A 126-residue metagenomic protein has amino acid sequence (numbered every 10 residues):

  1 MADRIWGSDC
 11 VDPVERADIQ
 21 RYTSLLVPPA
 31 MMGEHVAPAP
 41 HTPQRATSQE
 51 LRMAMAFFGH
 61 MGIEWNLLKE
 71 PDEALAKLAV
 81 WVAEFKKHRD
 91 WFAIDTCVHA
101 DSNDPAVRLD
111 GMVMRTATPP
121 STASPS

Functional and structural regions predicted by a protein language model:
M1-L68: Glycan-recognition surfaces
I5, L68, C97, N103-A106 (+1 more regions): Intrinsic disorder/low-complexity detector
G59, W65-A100: Aromatic- and carboxylate-lined catalytic core of secreted/periplasmic carbohydrate-active enzymes
S102-S126: Carbohydrate-binding surface patches
